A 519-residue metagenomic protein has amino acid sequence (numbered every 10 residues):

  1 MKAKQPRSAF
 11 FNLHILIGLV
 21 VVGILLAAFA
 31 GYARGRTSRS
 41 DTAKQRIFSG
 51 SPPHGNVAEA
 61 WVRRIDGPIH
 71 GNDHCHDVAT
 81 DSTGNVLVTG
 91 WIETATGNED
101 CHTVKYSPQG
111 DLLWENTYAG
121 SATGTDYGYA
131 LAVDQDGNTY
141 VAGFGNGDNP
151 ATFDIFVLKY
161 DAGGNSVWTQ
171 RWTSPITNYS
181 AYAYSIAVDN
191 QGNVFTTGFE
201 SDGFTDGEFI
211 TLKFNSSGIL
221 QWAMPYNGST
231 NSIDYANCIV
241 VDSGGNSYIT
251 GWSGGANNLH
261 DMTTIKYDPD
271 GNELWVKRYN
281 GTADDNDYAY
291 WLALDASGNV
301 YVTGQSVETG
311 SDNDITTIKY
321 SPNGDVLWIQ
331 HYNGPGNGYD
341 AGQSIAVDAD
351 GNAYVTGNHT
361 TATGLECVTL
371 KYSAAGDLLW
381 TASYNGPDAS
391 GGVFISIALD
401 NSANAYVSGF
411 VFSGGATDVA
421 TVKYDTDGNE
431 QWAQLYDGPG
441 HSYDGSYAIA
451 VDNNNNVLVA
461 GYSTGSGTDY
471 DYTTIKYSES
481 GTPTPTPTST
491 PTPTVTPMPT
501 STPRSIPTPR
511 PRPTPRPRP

Functional and structural regions predicted by a protein language model:
M1-K2, P517-P519: Accessible peptide chain termini
K2, P225, P497-P499: Position-driven detector of the extreme protein N-terminus
K4, G31-R36, D41-A43, S501 (+2 more regions): Intrinsically disordered, low-complexity regions enriched in serine, threonine, proline and polar/charged residues
Q5-L19: N-terminal Sec-pathway targeting helices
P6-R7, L25, K44, I210: N-terminal leader/targeting signatures
L19-A27: Bacterial N-terminal signal peptides
Y32-P485: A sequence-level/structural motif corresponding to short, flexible coil/turn segments enriched in small polar residues
F48-H54, A433, S480-R518: Ser/Thr-rich, Proline-interspersed low-complexity disordered segments
